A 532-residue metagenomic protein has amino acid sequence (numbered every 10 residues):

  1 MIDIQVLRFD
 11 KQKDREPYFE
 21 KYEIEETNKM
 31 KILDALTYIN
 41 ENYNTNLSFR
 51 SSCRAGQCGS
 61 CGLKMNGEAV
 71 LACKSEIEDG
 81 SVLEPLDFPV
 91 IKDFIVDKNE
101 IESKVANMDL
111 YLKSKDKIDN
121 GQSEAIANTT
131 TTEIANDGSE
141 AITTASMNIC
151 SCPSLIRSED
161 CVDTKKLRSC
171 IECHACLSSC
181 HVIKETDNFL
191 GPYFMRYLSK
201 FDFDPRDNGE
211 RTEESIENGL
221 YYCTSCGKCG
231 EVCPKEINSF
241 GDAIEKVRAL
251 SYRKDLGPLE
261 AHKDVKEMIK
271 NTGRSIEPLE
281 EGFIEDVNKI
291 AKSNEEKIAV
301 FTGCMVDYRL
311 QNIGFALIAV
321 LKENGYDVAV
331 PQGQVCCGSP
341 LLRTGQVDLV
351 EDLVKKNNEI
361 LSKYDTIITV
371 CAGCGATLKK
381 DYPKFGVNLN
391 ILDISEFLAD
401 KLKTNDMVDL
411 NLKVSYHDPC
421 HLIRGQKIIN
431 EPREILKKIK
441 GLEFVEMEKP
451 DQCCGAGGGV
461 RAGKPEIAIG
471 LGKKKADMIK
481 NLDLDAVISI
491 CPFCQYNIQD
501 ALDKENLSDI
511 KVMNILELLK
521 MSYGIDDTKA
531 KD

Functional and structural regions predicted by a protein language model:
M1-K21: Eukaryote-biased recognition of intrinsically disordered, low-complexity regulatory segments
E20-M30: Short, contiguous acidic and Ser/Thr-rich linear segments
M30-N42, D87, I91-N128, E133 (+7 more regions): Ferredoxin-type iron-sulfur electron-transfer modules in oxidoreductases and energy-metabolism complexes
T37-V70, R157-C170, R211-G227, E323-G333 (+3 more regions): Immediate flanking context of iron-sulfur cluster ligation sites
C53, C58-C61, C73, C170-C176 (+9 more regions): Short cysteine clusters
C73, E236, M305-L392, H421-D532: Cofactor-cradling patches in redox/metallo enzymes
A127, T143, T164-L167, E172 (+2 more regions): Iron-sulfur-cluster electron-transfer modules
A299, S415, D485-I488: Conserved beta-strand elements of the Class I
